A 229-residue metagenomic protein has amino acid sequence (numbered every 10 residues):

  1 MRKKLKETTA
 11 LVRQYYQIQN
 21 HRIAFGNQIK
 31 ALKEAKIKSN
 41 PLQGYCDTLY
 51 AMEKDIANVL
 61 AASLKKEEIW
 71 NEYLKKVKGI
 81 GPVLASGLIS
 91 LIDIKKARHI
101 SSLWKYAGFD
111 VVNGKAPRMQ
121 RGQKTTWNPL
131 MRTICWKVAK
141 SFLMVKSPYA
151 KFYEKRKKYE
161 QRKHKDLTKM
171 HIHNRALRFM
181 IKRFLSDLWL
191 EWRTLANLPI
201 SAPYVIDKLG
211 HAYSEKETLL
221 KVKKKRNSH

Functional and structural regions predicted by a protein language model:
M1-Q19: Short, charge/polar-rich alpha-helical segments
K4-L5, N40, D187: Histidine-centered, transition-metal-coordinating active-site segments
I18, R22, Q28-K33, K54 (+4 more regions): Catalytic phosphate/metal-binding cores of nucleic-acid and nucleotide-processing enzymes, i.e., regions that mediate
N20, N27, E34, V112 (+3 more regions): A generic secondary-structure boundary signal that marks alpha-helix termini
I29-V83: Helix-hairpin-helix/helix-loop-helix acidic hairpins
L74, G87-H173, R178, E191: Phosphate-backbone recognition surface of nucleic-acid-processing proteins
V145-H229: Acidic, carboxylate-rich catalytic segments that either coordinate divalent cations
